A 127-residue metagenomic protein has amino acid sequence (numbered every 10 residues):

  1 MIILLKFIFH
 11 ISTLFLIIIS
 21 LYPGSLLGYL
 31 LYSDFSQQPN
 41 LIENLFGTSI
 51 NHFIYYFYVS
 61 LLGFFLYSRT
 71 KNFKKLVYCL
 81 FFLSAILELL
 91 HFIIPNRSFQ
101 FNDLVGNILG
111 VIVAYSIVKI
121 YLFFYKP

Functional and structural regions predicted by a protein language model:
M1-P95, F99-L104, I108, I112-P127: Bulky hydrophobic segments
